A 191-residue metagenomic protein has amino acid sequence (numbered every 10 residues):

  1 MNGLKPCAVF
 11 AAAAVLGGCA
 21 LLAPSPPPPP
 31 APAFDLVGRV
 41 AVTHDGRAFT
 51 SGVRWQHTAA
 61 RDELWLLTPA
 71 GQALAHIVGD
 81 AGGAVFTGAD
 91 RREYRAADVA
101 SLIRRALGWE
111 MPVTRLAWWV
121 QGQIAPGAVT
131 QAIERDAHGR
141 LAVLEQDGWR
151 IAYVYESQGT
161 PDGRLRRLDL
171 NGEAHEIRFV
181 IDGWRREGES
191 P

Functional and structural regions predicted by a protein language model:
M1-C19: Sec-dependent bacterial lipoprotein signal peptides
L16-D35: Bacterial Sec signal peptide processing site at the extreme N-terminus
D35-L74: Post-signal-peptide N-terminal segment of Sec-exported extracytoplasmic proteins
V37, Q56-T58, V78, E176 (+1 more regions): Beta-strand-dominated lipid-handling architectures at cellular/organellar boundaries
V37-V42, G82, G88, E189-P191: Charge-rich amphipathic alpha-helical interaction elements
R61-P112: An acidic-aromatic
D90-W149: Flexible, processing/modification-adjacent segments and terminal tails in exported/periplasmic/extracellular proteins
A125-P191: Gly/Pro-enriched, hydrophobic low-complexity segments that function as extracytoplasmic propeptides/linkers
